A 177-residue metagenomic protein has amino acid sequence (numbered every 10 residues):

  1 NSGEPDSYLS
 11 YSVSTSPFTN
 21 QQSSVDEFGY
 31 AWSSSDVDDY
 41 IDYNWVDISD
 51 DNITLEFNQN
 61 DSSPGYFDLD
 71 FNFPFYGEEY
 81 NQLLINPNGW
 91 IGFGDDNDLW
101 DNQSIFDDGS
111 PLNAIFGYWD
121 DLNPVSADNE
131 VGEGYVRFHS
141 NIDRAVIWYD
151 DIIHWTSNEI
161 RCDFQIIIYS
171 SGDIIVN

Functional and structural regions predicted by a protein language model:
N1-E27: Feature for long, exposed domains in two main contexts
T19-N177: Von Willebrand factor type D
